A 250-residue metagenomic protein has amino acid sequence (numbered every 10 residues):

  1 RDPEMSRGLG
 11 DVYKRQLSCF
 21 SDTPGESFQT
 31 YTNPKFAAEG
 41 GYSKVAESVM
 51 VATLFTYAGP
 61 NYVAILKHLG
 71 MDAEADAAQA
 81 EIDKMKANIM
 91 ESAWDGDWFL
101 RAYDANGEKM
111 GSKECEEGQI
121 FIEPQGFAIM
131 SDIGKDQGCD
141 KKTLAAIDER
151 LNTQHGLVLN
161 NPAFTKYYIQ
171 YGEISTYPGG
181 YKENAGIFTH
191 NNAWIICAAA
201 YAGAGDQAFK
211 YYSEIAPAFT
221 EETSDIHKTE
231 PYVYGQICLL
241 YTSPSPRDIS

Functional and structural regions predicted by a protein language model:
R1, S6-R7, K44-S48, A52-L54 (+1 more regions): Substrate-binding cleft of carbohydrate-active enzyme catalytic domains
R1, T53-G70, G126-Q137, A193-G205: Well-ordered alpha-helical scaffold segments within catalytic/enzyme domains
D2-Y13, Y241-S250: Single conserved hydrophobic/aromatic residue that forms the stacking wall/gate of nucleotide- or nucleobase-binding
D11-S18, D22-T23: Secondary-shell segments that build the walls of catalytic and ion/ligand-binding clefts
T23-M50, N106-E116, A128, A163-A185: Active-site-adjacent structural elements in folded domains
S43-Y57, Q119-P124, E183-W194: Aromatic- and histidine-enriched alpha-helix N-cap/loop-to-helix transition segments that scaffold the rims
T53, Y57-A64, C115-Q119, V233-L240: Short, compositionally biased low-complexity segments
L69, A73-K109, K141-S243, R247-S250: Non-catalytic carbohydrate-binding regions of carbohydrate-active enzymes
